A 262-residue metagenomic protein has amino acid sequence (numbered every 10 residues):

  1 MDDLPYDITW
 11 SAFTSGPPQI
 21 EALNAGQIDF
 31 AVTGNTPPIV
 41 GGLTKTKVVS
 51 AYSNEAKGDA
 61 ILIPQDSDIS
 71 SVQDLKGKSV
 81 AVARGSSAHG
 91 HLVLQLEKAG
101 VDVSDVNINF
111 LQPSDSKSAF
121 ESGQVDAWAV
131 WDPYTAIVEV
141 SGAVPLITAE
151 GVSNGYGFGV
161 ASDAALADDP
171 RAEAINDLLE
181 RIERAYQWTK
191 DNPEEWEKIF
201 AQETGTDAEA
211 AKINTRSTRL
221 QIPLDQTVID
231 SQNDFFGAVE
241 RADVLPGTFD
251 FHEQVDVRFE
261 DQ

Functional and structural regions predicted by a protein language model:
M1-V101, N109-F110, D126-V130, T148-S153: Short, glycine-/small- and polar/acidic-enriched structural segments that line small-molecule recognition paths
L23, I61, G77, V103-S104 (+3 more regions): Mature, folded catalytic cores of secreted/periplasmic enzymes
Q27, V32-N35, G42, S79 (+8 more regions): Sec/Tat-exported extracytoplasmic proteins
T36, I108, S114-F200: Pocket-lining segment of extracytoplasmic ligand-binding domains
V49-S50, I147, E197-I199, K212-I213 (+1 more regions): Short, hydrophobic secondary-structure boundary micro-motifs
N54-I63, V144-A165, L179, R216 (+1 more regions): Periplasmic-binding protein-like
D168-V244: Secondary-structure end/capping motifs
F236-Q262: C-terminal solvent-exposed extensions
